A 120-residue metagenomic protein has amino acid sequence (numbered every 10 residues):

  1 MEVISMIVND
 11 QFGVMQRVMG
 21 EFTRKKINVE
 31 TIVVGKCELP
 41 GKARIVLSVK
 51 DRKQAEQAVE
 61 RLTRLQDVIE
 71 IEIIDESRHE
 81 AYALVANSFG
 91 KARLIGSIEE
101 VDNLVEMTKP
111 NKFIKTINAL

Functional and structural regions predicted by a protein language model:
M1-V3, I7-K42, R52-L120: Long, contiguous binding/interaction regions
V46-V49: Amphipathic, charged alpha-helical scaffolds that flank and support histidine-based chemistry in signaling
